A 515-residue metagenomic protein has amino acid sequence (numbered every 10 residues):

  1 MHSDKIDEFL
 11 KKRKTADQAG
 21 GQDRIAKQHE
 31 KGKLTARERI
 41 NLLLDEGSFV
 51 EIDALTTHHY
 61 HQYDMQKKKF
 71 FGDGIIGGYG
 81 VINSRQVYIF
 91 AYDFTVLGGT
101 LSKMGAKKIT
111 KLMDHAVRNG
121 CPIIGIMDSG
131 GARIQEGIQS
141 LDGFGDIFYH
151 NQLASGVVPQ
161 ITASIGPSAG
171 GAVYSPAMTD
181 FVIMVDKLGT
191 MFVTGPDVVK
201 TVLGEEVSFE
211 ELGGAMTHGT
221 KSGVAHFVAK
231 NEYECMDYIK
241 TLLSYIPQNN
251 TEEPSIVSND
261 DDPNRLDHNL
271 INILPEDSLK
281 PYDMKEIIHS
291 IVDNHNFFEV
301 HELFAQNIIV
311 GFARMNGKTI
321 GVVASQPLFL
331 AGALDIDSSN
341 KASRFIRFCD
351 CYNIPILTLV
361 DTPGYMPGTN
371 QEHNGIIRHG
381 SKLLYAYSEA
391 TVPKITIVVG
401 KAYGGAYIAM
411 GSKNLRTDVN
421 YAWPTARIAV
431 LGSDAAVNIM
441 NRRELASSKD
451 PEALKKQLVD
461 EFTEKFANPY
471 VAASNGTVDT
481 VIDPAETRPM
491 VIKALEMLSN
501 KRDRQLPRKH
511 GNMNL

Functional and structural regions predicted by a protein language model:
M1-L515: Ligand-binding clefts of soluble mixed alpha/beta catalytic domains
